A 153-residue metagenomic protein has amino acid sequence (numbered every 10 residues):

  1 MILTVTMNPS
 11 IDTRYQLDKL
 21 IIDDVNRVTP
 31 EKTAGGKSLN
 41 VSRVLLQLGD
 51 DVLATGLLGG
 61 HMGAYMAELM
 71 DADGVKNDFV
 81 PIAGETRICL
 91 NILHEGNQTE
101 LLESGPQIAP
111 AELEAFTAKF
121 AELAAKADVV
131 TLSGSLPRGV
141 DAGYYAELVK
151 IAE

Functional and structural regions predicted by a protein language model:
M1-T55, G63-Y65: Glycine-rich phosphate/adenosyl-contacting loop at the front of the ribokinase-like
V5-P9, L57, S104-G105, S133-S135: Fold-independent oxyanion-binding glycine-rich loops and adjacent beta-strand/coil segments at enzyme active sites
S10-D12, N97-T99, P137: Short, acidic Gly/Pro/Ser/Thr-rich loop/turn segments
D12, A109-P110, R138-A142: Short, well-ordered, mixed-charge alpha-helical segments that flank or form enzyme active sites
L39, T117, A142, A146: Residues forming the Rossmann-fold NAD(P)(H) cofactor-binding site
Q47-V129: Conserved N-terminal subdomain of the carbohydrate kinase-like
V129-E153: Conserved beta-alpha-beta core of the PfkB/ribokinase-like small-molecule kinase fold
